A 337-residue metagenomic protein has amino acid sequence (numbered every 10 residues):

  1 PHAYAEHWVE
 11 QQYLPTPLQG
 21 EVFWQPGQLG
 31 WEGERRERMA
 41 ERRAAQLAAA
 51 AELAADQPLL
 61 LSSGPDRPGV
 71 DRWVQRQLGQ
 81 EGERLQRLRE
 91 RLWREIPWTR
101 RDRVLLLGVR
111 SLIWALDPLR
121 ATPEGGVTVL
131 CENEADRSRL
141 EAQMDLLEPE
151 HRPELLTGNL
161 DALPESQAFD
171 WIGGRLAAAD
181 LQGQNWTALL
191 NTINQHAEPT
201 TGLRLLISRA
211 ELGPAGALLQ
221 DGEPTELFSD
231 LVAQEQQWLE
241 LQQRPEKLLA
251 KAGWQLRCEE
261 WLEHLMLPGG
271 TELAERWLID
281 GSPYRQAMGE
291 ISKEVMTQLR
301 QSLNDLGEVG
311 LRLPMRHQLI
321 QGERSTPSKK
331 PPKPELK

Functional and structural regions predicted by a protein language model:
P1-E37, E41, A45: Alpha-helical, coiled-coil/dimerization segments enriched in small aliphatic residues
L53-T99: Class I SAM-dependent methyltransferase Rossmann-like catalytic core, especially the SAM/SAH-binding loop
R103-A162: Class I SAM-dependent methyltransferase SAM/SAH-binding core
G158-G174, Q184: A short acidic, Gly/Pro-enriched loop at the edge of an enzyme's catalytic core that lines a small-molecule cofactor
A168-A177, R204, R316-I320: Short SAM/SAH-binding signature in class I
Q184-G202: A short glycine-rich, Lys/Arg-flanked "PGG" loop and its adjoining helix->strand segment in the class I
T200-L267: Conserved catalytic/acceptor-binding region of the Class I
E240-Q243, A250-P327, K337: Conserved Class I S-adenosyl-L-methionine
